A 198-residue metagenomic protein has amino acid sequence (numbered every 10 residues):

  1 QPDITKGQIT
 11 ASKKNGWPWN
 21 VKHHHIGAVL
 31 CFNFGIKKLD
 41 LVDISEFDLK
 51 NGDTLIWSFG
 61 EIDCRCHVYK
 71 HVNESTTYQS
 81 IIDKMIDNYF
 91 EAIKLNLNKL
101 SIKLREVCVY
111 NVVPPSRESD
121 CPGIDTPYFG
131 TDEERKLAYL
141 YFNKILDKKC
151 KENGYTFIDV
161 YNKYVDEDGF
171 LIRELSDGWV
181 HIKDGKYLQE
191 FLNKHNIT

Functional and structural regions predicted by a protein language model:
P2-N88: Conserved SGNH/GDSL esterase-like catalytic core that processes O-acyl groups on lipids and polysaccharides
V29-F34, K163-G169: A short acidic, often aromatic-flanked loop/helix-cap motif at beta-alpha or helix-coil junctions that lines enzyme
K37-S45, S75-N96, D132-L146, K183-Q189: Well-ordered, non-membrane alpha-helical segments in soluble/globular domains
T54-N73, V107-D120, V160-K163: Short loop/turn segments at strand-loop or loop-helix junctions that form parts of catalytic or ligand-binding pockets
R65-Q79, E118-G130, L171-E174: Surface-exposed, active-site-proximal loop segments in enzymatic domains
N88-V109, Y141-D159: A structural motif corresponding to the C-terminal end of an alpha-helix and its immediate exit/capping segment
R117-V160: Substrate-gating cap/lid alpha-helix
A138-K148, E152-T156, L171-T198: Histidine-centered active-site loop/cap adjacent to the catalytic His in serine esterases/O-acetyl transfer systems
